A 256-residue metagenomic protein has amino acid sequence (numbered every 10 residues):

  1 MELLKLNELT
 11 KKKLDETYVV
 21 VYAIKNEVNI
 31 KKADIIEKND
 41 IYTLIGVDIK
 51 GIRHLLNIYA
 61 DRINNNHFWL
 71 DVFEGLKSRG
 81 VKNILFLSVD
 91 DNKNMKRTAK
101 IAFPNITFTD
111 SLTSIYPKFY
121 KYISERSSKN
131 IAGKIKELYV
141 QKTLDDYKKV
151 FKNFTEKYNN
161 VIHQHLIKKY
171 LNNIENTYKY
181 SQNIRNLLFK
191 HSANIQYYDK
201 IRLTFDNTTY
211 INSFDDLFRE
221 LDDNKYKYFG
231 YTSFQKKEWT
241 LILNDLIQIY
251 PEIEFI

Functional and structural regions predicted by a protein language model:
E2-S88, A193: RNase H-like nuclease fold core
Y18-V19, E175-N176, W239: Short alpha-helical linear motifs
R53, A99-K100: Short loop/helix-cap segments at secondary-structure boundaries that form the rim of catalytic
N57, S88-D91, D110-S114: Glycine-rich, histidine-containing beta strand-loop boundary motifs that form or position
N92-R97: Short, well-ordered alpha-helical microsegments
I101-Y197, T204-Y210, F214-E220, K225-Q235 (+1 more regions): Extended amphipathic alpha-helical interaction segments
K236-I256: C-terminal regulatory segments
